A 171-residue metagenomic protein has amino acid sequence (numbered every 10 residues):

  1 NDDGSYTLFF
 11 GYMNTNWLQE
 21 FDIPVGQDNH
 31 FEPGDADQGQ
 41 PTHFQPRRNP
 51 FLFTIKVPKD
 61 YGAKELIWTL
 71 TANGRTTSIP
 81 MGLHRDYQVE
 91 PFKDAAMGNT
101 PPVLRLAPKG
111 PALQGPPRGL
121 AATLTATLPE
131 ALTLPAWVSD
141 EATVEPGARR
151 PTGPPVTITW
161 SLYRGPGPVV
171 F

Functional and structural regions predicted by a protein language model:
N1, D86-A126: Short, compositionally biased P/S/T/A/G/V-rich stretches that sit at domain boundaries
D3-G11, A121-T143: Contiguous beta-strand segments within globular domains
N14-N16, V138-P151, L162-R164: Extracellular acidic, Ser/Thr/Pro-rich low-complexity tracts
Q19-L52: Acidic, aromatic-enriched beta-alpha/helix-loop junctions
P41, P151-P155, S161-F171: Low-complexity "stalk/linker" and mucin-like segments enriched in Ser/Thr/Pro/Ala/Gly
F53-K59, F171: Short, hydrophobic beta-strand segments
V57-T100: Ser/Thr/Pro-rich, low-complexity mucin-like regions that serve as glycosylated stalks/linkers or repetitive adhesive
A63-E65, A131, P155: Extracellular Ig-like/FN3 beta-sandwich strand-entry sites
